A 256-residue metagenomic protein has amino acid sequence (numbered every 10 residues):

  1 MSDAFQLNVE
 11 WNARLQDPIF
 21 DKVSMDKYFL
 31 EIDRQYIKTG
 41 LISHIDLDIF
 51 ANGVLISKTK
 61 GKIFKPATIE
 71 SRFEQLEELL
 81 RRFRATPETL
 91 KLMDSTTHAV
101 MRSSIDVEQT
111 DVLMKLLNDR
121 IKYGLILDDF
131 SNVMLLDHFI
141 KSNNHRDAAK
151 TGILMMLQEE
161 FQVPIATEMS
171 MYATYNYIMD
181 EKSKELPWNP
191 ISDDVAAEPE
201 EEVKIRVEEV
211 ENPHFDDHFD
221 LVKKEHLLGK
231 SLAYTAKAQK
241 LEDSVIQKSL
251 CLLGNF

Functional and structural regions predicted by a protein language model:
M1-F256: A basic, Ser/Thr-enriched alpha-helical scaffold prevalent in eukaryotic organelle gene-expression machinery
